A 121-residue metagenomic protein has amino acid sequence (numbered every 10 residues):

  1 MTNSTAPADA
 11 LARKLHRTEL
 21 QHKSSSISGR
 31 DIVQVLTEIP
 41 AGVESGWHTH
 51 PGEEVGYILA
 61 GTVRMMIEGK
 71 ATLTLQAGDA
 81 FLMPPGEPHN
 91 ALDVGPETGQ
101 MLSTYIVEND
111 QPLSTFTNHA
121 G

Functional and structural regions predicted by a protein language model:
M1-L36, L82, T115-G121: A short, N-terminal "cap"/entry segment at the start of jelly-roll beta-barrel domains of the cupin/DSBH fold
S28-I32, G42-Y57: A short beta-loop-beta micro-motif enriched in histidine and acidic residues
Q34-L36, V55, A80-L82, S103-T104: Conserved hydrophobic/aromatic beta-strand scaffold that supports enzyme active sites
I39, G69-G86: Short acidic-glycine-tyrosine-enriched beta hairpin
S45-H50, I67, T74, L92-V94: Short histidine-centered beta-strand/loop micro-motifs that create catalytic or ligand/metal-coordination sites
P51-G69, D79: Glycine- and acidic-residue-biased ligand/ion/polar-headgroup-sensing regions
R64, G86-Q111: Ligand-binding loop in jelly-roll beta-barrel domains
